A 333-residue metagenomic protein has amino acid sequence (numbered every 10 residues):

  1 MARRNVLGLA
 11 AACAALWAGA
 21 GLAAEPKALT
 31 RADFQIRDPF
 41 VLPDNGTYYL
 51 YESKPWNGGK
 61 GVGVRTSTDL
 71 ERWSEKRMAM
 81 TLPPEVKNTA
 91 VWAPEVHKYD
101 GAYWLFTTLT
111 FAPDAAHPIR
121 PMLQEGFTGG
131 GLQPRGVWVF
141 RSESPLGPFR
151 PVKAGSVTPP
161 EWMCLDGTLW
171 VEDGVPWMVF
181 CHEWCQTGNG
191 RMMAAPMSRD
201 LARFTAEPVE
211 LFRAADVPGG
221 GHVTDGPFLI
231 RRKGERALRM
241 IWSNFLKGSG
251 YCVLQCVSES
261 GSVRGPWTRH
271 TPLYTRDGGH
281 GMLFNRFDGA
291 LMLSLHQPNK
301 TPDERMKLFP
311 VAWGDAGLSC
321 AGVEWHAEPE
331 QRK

Functional and structural regions predicted by a protein language model:
M1-A10: N-terminal secretory signal peptides and thylakoid transit peptides that target proteins across membranes
A10-A11, D44: Enrichment for repetitive, rod-forming helical segments
A18-G19: N-terminal signal peptide c-region/cleavage motif recognized by signal peptidases
L22-K333: Carbohydrate-active catalytic/glycan-binding domains of CAZyme proteins, especially the secreted or lumenal ectodomains
